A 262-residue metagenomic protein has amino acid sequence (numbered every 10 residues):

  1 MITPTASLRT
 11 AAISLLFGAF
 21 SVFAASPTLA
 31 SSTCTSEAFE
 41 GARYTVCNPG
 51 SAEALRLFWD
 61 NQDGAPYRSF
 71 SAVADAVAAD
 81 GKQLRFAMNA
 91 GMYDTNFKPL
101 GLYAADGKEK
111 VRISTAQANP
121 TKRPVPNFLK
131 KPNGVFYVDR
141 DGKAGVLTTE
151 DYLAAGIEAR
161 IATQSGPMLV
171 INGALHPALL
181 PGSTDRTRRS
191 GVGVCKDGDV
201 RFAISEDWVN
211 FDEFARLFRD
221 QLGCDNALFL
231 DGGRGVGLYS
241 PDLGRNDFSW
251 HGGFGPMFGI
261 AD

Functional and structural regions predicted by a protein language model:
M1-A6: N-terminal secretory signal peptides that target proteins for export/translocation
A11-F23: Bacterial N-terminal signal peptides
S26-N127: Zymogen propeptides
P49-A52, Y137-K143, I171-N172, V194-G198 (+2 more regions): Short acidic-glycine loop/turn motifs at beta-strand connectors
D60-A65, E150-A155, S205-W208: Short, solvent-exposed aromatic-acidic interface loops
K98-L179: Active-site-adjacent helix-turn-beta-strand microarchitecture at beta-sheet edges that either contains or buttresses
L100-A116, A178-A227, G235-D262: Conserved, well-ordered active-site substructure
